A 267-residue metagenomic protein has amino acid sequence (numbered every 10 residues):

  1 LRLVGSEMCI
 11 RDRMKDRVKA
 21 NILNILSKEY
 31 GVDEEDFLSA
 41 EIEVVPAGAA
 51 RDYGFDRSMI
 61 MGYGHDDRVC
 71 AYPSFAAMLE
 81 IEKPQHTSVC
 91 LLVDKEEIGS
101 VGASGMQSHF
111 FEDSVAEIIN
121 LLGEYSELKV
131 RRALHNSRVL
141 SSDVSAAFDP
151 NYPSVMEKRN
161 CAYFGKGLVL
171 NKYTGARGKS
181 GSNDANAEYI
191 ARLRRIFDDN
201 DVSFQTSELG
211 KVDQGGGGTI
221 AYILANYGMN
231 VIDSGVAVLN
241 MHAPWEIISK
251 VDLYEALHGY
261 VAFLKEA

Functional and structural regions predicted by a protein language model:
L3-I10: Short, small-residue-biased leader/transition segments that mark boundaries at the very start of proteins
N21-D36, S145-W245: Active-site-adjacent substrate-binding region of metalloamidase/peptidase-like peptide-processing proteins
V32-E41, P84-C90, L122-N136, F197-K211: Flexible, glycine/charged-enriched surface loops at secondary-structure junctions
D36-Y53: Acidic-glycine-rich active-site phosphate/pyrophosphate-binding loop
A49-M61, A237-N240: Glycine/charged-rich beta-loop-alpha catalytic/anionic-binding loops adjacent to active sites
F55-H65, E96-V101, G178: A short glycine/serine-rich beta->alpha loop
Y72-Y163, A267: Acidic/histidine-rich catalytic neighborhood of metal-dependent amide-processing enzymes
M78-L92, E117, V236-A267: His/Asp/Glu-rich mid-to-C-terminal helical/loop segments that flank catalytic regions of hydrolases
